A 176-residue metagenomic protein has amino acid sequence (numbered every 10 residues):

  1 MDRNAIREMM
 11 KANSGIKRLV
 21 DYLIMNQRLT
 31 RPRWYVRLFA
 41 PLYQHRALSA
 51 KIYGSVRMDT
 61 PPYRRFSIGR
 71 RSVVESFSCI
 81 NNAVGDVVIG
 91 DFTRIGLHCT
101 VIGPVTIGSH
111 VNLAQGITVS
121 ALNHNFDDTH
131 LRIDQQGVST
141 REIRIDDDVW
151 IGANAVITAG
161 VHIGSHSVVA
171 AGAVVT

Functional and structural regions predicted by a protein language model:
M1-S49, R71, H110, I117 (+7 more regions): Terminal amphipathic alpha-helical/low-complexity segments used for targeting or macromolecular assembly
V56-I68, V73-I157: Flexible, glycine/small-residue-enriched loop-and-beta-strand segment within the central core of proteins
I102-G103, A153-S167, A173-T176: Beta-rich strand-turn-strand
